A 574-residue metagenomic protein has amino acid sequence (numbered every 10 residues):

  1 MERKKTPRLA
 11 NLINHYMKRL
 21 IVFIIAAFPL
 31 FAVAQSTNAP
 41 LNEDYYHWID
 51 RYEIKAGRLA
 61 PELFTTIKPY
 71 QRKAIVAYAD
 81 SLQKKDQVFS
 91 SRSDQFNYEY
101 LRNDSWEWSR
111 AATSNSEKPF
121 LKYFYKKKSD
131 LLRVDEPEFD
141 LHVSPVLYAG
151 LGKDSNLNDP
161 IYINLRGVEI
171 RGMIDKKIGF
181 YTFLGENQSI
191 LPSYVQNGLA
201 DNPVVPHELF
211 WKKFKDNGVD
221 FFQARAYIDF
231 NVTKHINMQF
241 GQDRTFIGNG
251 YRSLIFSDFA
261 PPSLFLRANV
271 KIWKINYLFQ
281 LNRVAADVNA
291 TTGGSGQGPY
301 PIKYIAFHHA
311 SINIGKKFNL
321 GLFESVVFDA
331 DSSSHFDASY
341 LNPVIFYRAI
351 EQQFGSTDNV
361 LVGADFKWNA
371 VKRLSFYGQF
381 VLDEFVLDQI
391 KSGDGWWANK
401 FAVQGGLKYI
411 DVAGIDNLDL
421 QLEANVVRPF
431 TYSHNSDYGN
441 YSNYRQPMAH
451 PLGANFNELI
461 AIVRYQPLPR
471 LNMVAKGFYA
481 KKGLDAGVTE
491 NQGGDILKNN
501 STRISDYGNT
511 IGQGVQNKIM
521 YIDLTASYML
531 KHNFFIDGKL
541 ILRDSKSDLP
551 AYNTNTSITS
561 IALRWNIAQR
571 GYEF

Functional and structural regions predicted by a protein language model:
M1-T37: Bacterial Sec-dependent N-terminal signal peptides
F31-A32, Q239-R244, I522-L524: An exposure/low-complexity boundary signal
S36-E53: Short N-terminal segments immediately surrounding and downstream of signal-peptide cleavage
E43, R58-T66, Q71-K73, Y78-N319 (+8 more regions): Outer-membrane beta-barrel channel domains
I49, I236-D243, V381, D537: Active-site-adjacent bridging/hinge elements
I49, R225, I460: Generic structural marker for isolated residues within well-ordered, non-membrane alpha-helices of soluble domains
F221, N313, F318-F574: Exposed, low-structure sequence patches enriched in small/polar residues
